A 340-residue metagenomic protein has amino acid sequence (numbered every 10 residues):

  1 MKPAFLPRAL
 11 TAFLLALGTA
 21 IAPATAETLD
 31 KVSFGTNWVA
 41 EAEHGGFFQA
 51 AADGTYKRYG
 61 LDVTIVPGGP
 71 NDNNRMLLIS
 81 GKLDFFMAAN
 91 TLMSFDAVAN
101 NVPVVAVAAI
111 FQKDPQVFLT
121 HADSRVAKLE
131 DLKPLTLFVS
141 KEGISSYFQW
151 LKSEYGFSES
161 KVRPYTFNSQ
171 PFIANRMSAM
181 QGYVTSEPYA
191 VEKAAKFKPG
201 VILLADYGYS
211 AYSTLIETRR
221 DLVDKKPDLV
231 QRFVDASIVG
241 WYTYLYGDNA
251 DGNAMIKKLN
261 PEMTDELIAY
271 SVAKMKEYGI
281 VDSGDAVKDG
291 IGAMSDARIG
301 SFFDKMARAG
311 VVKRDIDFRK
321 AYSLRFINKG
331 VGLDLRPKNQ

Functional and structural regions predicted by a protein language model:
M1-T11: Bacterial N-terminal signal peptides that target proteins for export
A9-A20: Bacterial N-terminal signal peptides
I21-A26: Sec/Tat signal peptide C-region and signal peptidase I cleavage site
E27-Y165, S169-A174, S178-G182, S210: Short, glycine-/small- and polar/acidic-enriched structural segments that line small-molecule recognition paths
T55-R58, Y155-F157, A194-K196, E262-D265 (+1 more regions): Short helix-capping segments at alpha-helix termini
L92, F167-T264: Pocket-lining segment of extracytoplasmic ligand-binding domains
D224-V311: Secondary-structure end/capping motifs
I299-Q340: Conserved C-terminal helix/tail region of periplasmic/extracytoplasmic solute-binding proteins
